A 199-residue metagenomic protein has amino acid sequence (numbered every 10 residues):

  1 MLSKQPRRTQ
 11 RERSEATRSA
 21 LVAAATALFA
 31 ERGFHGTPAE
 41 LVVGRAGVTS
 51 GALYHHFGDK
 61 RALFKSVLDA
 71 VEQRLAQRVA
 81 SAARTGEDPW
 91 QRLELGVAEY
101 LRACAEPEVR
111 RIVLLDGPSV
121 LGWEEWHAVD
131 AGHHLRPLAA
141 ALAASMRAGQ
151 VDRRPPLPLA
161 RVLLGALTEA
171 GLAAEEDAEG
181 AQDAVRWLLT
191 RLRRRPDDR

Functional and structural regions predicted by a protein language model:
M1-R32, G36-R45, A62-K65: Basic, helix-initiating cap at the start of DNA-binding domains
A46-F57: Short hydrophobic/aromatic patch on the recognition helix
K65-V71: Alpha-helical DNA-contacting segments of helix-turn-helix folds
S66, A80-E108, L159-L163: Hydrophobic alpha-helical connector segments
Q73-A76, L95, W123-A148, L157-R161 (+2 more regions): Amphipathic alpha-helical packing segments from all-alpha helical-bundle domains
R102-E106, A139-A140, A144-R147, R161-E179 (+1 more regions): Amphipathic C-terminal alpha-helical segment
C104-E124: Amphipathic alpha-helical segments used for helix-helix packing
